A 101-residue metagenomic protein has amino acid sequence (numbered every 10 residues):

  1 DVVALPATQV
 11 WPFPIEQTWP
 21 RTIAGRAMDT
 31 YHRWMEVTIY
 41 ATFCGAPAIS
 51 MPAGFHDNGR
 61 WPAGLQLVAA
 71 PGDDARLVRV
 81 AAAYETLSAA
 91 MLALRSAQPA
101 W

Functional and structural regions predicted by a protein language model:
D1-F43, L94-W101: Serine-dependent amide/ester hydrolase catalytic core
T42-W101: Structural helix-boundary/capping segments
